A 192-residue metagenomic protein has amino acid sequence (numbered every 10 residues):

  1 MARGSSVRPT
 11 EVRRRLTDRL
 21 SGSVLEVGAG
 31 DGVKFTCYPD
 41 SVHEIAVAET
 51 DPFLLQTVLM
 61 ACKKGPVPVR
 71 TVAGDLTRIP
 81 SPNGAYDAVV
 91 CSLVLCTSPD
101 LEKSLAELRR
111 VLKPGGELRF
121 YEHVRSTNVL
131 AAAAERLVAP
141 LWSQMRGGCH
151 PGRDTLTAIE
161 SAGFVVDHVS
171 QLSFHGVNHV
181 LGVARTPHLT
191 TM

Functional and structural regions predicted by a protein language model:
M1-V7, Y121-L181: C-terminal alpha-helical "lid/dimerization" subdomain adjacent to the S-adenosyl-L-methionine
A2-S23, V33-C37: Conserved alpha-helix/loop element of class I SAM-dependent methyltransferases that forms part of the SAM/SAH-binding
S23-R78: Class I SAM-dependent methyltransferase SAM/SAH-binding core
T77-V89: A short acidic, Gly/Pro-enriched loop at the edge of an enzyme's catalytic core that lines a small-molecule cofactor
D87-D100: A short SAM/SAH-binding and catalytic strip from SAM-dependent methyltransferases
E102-E117: A short glycine-rich, Lys/Arg-flanked "PGG" loop and its adjoining helix->strand segment in the class I
L181-M192: C-terminal lobe and adjacent flexible extensions of AdoMet/dcAdoMet transferase-like proteins
